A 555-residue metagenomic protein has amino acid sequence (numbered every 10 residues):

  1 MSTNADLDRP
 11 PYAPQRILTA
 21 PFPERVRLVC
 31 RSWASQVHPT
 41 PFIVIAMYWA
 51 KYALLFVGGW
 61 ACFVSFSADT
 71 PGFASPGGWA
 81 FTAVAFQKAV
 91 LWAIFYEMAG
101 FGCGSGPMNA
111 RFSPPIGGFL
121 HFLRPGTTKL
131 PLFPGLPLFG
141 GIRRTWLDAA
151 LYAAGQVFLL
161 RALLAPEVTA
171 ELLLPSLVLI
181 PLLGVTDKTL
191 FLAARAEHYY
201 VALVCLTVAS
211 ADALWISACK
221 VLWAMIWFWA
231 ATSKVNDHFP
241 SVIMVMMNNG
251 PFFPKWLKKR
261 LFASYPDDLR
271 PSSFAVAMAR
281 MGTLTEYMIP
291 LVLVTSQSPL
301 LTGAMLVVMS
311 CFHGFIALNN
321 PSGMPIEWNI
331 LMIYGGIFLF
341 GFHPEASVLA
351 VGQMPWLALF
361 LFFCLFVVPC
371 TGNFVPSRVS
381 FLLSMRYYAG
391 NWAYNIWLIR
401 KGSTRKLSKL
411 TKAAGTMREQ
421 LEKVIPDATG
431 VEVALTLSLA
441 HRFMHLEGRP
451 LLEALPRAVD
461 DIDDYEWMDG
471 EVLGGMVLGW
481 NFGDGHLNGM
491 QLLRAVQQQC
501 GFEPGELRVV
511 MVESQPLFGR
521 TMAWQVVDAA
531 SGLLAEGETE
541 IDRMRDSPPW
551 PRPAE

Functional and structural regions predicted by a protein language model:
S2-E555: Alpha-helical membrane-anchoring segments
